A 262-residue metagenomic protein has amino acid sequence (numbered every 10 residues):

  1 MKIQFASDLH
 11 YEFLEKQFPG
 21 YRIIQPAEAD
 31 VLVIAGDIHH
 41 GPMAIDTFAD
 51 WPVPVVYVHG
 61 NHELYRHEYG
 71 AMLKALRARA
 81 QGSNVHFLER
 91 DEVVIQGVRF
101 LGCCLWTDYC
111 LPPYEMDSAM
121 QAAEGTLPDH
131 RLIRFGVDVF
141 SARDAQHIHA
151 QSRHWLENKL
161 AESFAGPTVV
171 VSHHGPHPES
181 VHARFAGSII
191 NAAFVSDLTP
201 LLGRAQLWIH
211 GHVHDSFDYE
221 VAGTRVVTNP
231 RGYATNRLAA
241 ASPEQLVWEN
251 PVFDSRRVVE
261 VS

Functional and structural regions predicted by a protein language model:
M1-Q4, E92-G102, E220-R225: Beta-strand-turn-beta hairpins that frame and shape the catalytic cleft of phosphate-ester-processing enzymes
M1-Y57, L64-A71, L132-F135, A142: N-terminal active-site segment of His-dependent metallophosphoesterases
F5-S7, L32-D37, V56-N61, H86-R90 (+3 more regions): Active-site neighborhood of phospho(di)ester-bond hydrolases with catalytic His/Asp-centered motifs
H10-E15, H39-M43, H62-M72, E92-V94 (+4 more regions): Active-site environment of divalent metal-dependent phosphoester hydrolases
V56-E63, E68-Q121: A basic- and aromatic-enriched beta-loop-alpha substructure that forms the phosphate/nucleotide- and DNA/RNA-contacting
E68-M72, D144-W155, I190-F194, P251: Soluble or luminal CAZymes and related metallo-dependent hydrolases
S83, H182, S188-Q206, H214-S262: Binuclear metal-dependent phosphoesterase catalytic core
L101-V169, H174-F185: Active-site-proximal loop/helix segment associated with metal-binding centers of metalloenzymes
